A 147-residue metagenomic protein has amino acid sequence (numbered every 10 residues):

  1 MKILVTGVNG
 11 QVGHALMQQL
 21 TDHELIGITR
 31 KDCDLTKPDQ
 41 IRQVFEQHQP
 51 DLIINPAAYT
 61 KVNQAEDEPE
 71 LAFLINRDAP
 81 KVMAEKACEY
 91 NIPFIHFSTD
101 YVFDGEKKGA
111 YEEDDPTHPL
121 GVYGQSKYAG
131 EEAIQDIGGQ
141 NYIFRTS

Functional and structural regions predicted by a protein language model:
K2-L20: N-terminal Rossmann NAD(P)H-binding glycine-rich loop of SDR-like oxidoreductase domains
T6, I28, I53-A57, F94-T99 (+2 more regions): SDR active-site strand-loop-helix element
A15, Q19, K86, A133: Rossmann-fold NAD(P)-dependent oxidoreductase module
T21-Q43: Adenosine-cofactor binding site in Rossmann-like domains, unifying the SAM/SAH pocket of S-adenosylmethionine-dependent
D39-I75: NAD(P)H-binding glycine-rich loop region in Rossmannoid oxidoreductase-like domains and their noncatalytic homologs
H48, K86-Y90, I137: Helix C-cap/helix->beta junction micro-motif
D67-I95: NAD(P)-cofactor binding segment of oxidoreductase domains
L74, D78-V82, V102-F144: Catalytic helix-loop patch of NAD(P)-dependent Rossmann-fold dehydrogenases
